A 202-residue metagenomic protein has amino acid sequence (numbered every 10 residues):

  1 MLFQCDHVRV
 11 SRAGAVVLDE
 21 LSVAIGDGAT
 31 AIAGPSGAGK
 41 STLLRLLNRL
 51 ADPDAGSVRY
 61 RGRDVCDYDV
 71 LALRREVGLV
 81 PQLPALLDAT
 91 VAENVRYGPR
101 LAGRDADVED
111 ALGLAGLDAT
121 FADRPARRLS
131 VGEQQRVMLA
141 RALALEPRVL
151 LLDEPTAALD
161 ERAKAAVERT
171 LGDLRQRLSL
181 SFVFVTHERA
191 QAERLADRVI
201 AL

Functional and structural regions predicted by a protein language model:
N48: Helix-to-loop junction immediately C-terminal to a conserved catalytic motif
G56-D64, L73: Conserved ABC transporter NBD signature motif
L83-E93, Y97: Conserved catalytic motifs of ABC-family nucleotide-binding domains
D105-F121: Conserved ABC ATPase "signature" region
P125-L129, E133: Conserved ABC ATPase signature
L139: Hydrophobic anchor residue at the start of the ABC signature
L150-E154: Catalytic Walker B motif of ABC-type/P-loop ATPase nucleotide-binding domains
